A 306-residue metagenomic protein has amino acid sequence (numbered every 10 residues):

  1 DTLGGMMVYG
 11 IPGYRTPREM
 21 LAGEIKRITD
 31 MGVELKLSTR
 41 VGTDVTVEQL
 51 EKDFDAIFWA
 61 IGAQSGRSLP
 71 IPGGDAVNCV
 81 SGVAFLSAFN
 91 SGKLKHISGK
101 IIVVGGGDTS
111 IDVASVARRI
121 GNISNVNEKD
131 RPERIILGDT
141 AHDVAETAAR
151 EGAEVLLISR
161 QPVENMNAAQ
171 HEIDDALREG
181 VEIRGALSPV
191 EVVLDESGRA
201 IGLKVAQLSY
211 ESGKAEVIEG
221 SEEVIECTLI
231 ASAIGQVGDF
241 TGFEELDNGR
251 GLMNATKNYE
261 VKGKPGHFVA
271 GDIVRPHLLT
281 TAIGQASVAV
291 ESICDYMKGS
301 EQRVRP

Functional and structural regions predicted by a protein language model:
D1-V41, R67, D112-A186, M253-A255: Beta1-alpha1 glycine-rich phosphate/pyrophosphate-binding loop at the start of Rossmann-like nucleotide-binding domains
A22-P72, E191-K204, L229-A231, V237-D239: Feature captures the FAD/FMN-dependent oxidoreductase FAD-binding
L37-T39, V45, S81-V83, G185-L187 (+1 more regions): Short loop/edge segments at beta-strand edges and connector loops that shape dinucleotide/nucleotide cofactor-binding
V77-I101, R119-N122, V192, E196 (+1 more regions): FAD-site-proximal beta/loop scaffold in flavoenzymes
V104-G105: Conserved N-terminal Rossmann-fold NAD(P)-binding element of oxidoreductases
E133-V144, A270-R303: A conserved FAD-binding loop/helix module that cradles the flavin
D174-G180, S188-L194, R199-A200, V288 (+1 more regions): Mid-to-C-terminal Rossmann-like scaffold of FAD/NAD(P)H-dependent oxidoreductases
R178-E182, G251-M253, N258-Y259, I283-Y296: C-terminal, active-site-flanking charged/polar segments
